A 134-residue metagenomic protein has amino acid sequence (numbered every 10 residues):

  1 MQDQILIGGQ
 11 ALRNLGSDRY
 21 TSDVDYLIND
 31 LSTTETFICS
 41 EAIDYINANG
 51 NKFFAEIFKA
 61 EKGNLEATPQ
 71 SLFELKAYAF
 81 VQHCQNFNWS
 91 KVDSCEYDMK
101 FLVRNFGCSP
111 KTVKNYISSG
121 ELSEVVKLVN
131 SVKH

Functional and structural regions predicted by a protein language model:
M1-H134: Compositionally biased terminal segments of proteins
